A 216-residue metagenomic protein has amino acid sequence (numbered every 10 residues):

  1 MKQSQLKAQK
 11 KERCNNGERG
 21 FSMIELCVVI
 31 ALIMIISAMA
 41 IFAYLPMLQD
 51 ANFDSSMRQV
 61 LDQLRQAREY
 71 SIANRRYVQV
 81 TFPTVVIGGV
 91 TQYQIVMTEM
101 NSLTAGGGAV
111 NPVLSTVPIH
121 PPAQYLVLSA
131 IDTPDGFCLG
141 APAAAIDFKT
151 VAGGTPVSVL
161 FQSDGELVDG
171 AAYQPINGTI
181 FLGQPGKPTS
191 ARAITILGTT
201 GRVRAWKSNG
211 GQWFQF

Functional and structural regions predicted by a protein language model:
K2-C27, M39-R65, E69, Y77 (+1 more regions): N-terminal helix-rich module
A31-L32: Residues within membrane-spanning alpha-helices of integral membrane proteins, especially the hydrophobic core/packing
